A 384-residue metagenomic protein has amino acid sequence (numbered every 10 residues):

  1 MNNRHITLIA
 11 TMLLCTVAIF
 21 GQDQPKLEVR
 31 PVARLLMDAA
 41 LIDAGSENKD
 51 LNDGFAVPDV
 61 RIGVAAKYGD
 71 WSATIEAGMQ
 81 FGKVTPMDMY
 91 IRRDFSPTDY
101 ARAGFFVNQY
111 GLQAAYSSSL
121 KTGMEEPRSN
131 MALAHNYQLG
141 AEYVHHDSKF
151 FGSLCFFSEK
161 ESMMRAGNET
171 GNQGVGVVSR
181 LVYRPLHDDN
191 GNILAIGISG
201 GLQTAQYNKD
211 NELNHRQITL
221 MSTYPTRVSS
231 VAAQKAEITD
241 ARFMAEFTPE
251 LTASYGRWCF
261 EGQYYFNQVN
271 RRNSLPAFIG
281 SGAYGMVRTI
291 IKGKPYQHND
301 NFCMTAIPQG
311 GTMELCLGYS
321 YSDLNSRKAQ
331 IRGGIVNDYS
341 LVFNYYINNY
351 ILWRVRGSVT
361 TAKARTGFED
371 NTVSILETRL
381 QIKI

Functional and structural regions predicted by a protein language model:
M1-Q24, I384: Bacterial Sec-dependent N-terminal signal peptides
H5-I6, L35, D94, V355 (+1 more regions): Positively charged, low-complexity intrinsically disordered regions
L13, V60, V64, Q381-I382: Short, Lys/Arg-rich amphipathic segments at extreme N-termini
T16-V17, W71, F368: Hydrophobic alpha-helical membrane context
Q22, R128-N130, A233-I238: Short, P/G- and charge-enriched loop/turn segments at secondary-structure junctions
Q24-I42, D50-S162, A166-Q206, T289-I291 (+2 more regions): Outer membrane beta-barrel
N48-K49, L213-I384: Outer-membrane beta-barrel pore domains
N192-L220, I238-D240: Extended ligand-binding clefts on enzyme/binding-domain cores
